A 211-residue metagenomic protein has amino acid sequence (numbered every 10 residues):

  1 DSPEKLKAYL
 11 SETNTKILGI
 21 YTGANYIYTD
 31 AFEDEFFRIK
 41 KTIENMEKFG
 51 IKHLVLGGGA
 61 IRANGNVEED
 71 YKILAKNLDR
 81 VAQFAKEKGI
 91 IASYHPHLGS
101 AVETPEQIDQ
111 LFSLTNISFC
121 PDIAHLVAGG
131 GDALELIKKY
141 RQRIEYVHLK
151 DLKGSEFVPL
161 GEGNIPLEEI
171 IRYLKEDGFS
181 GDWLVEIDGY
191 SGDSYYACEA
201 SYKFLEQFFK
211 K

Functional and structural regions predicted by a protein language model:
D1-E4, D34, P166: Aromatic- and glycine-enriched glycan-recognition loops and surfaces that form the carbohydrate-binding subsites
S2-N14: Aromatic-lined substrate-binding rim segments of carbohydrate-active enzymes
S11, E87, P105-D109, S113-C120 (+1 more regions): Histidine-acidic metal/acid-base catalytic patches
E12, Y26-F119, A128, Y195: Active-site acidic/histidine proton-transfer and metal-coordination neighborhood in alpha/beta enzyme cores
I17-T22, L54-L56, A92-Y94, F119-D122 (+2 more regions): Hydrophobic faces of well-ordered beta-strands that scaffold small-molecule active sites in alpha/beta enzyme cores
T22-I27, G59-I61, H97-G99, D122-L126 (+2 more regions): Active-site beta-loop-alpha junctions enriched in small/polar residues
